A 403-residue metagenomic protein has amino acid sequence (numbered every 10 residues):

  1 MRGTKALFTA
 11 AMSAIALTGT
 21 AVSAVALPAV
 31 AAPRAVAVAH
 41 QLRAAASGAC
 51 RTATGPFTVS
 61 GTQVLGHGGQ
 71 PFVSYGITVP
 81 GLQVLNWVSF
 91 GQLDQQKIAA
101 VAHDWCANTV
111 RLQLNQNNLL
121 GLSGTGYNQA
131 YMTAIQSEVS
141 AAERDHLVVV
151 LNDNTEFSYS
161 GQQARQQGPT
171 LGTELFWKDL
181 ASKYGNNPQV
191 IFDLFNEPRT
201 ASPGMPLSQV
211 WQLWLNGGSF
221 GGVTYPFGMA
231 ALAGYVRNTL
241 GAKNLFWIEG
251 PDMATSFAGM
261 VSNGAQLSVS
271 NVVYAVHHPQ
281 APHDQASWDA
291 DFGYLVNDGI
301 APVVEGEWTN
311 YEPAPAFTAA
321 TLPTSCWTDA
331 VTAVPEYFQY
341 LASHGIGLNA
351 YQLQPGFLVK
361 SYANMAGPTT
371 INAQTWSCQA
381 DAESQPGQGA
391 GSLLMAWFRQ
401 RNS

Functional and structural regions predicted by a protein language model:
M1-P33: Secretory targeting and sorting signals
A31-T109, S392-R401: N-terminal carbohydrate-binding accessory modules
A53, F90, T170-I191, F195-P355 (+1 more regions): Extracellular glycoside hydrolase catalytic/binding regions
F57, S89-T109, L114, L120 (+3 more regions): An active-site-proximal structural segment forming one wall of the substrate-binding cleft that immediately precedes
Y75-Q96, N117-Y127, T318-C326, W376-C378: Acidic/histidine-rich helix-loop elements that form or flank divalent-metal/phosphate-binding sites at the catalytic
G76-T78, R111, D193, W247: Residues embedded in well-ordered beta-strands within globular domains across many folds
Q83-N86, N118-L122, S158-G161, A201 (+2 more regions): A short acidic, helix-capping loop that chelates divalent metal ions and anchors anionic groups
